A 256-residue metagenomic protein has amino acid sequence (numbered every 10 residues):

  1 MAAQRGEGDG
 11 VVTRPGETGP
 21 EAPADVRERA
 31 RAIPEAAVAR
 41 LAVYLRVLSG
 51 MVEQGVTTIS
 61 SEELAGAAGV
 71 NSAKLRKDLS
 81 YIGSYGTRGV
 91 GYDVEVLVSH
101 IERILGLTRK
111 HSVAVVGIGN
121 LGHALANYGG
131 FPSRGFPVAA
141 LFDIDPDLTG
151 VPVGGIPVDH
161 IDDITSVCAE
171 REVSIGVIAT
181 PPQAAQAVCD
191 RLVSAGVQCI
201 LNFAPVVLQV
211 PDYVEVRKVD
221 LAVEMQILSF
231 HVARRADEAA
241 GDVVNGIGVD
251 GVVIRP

Functional and structural regions predicted by a protein language model:
M1-T57: Extreme N-terminal segment that seeds HTH/winged-HTH DNA-binding domains in transcriptional regulators
E28, T58, E62, A67-V113: HTH-adjacent hinge/linker in prokaryotic transcriptional regulators
V47-V52, G154-R255: Phosphate-bearing ligand-interacting subdomains that bind or position ATP/ADP/UDP/GDP/NAD(P) or nucleotide-linked
T58, G129, V167: Catalytic, metal-anchored helix/loop core of enzyme active sites in primary metabolism
I118: Glycine-rich Rossmann-fold phosphate-binding loop(s) that bind the pyrophosphate of adenine dinucleotide cofactors
L121: Hydrophobic/small residue at the entry helix of a nucleotide-binding pocket
P132-I156: NAD(P)-binding Rossmann-fold cofactor-contacting core
